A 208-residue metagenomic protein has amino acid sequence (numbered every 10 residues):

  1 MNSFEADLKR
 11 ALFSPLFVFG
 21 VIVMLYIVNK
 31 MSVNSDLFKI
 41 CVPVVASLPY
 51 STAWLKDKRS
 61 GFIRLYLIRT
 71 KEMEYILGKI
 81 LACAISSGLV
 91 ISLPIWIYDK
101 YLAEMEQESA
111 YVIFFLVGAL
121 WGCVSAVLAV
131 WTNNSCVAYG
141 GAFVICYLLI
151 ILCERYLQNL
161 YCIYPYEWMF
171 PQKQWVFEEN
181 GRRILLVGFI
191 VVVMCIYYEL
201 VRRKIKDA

Functional and structural regions predicted by a protein language model:
M1-F4, V117, W121, L160: Short, membrane-interfacial amphipathic segments enriched in basic
M1-G20: Aromatic- and glycine-rich beta-strand/loop motifs that create alpha-glucan
A6, S60-G61, A126: Positions in alpha-helical segments
S14-P15, T70-K71, N133-S135: Short loop-to-helix capping motifs
G20-A53, G78-S135, W168-L185: Secretory targeting signals
V28-S35, E104-S109, C136-A208: Terminal transmembrane helical anchor/hairpin motif
V45, P49, A53, K58 (+8 more regions): Transmembrane alpha-helix boundary/anchor motif
S51-I85: Helix-loop-helix units of permease transmembrane domains in multi-pass membrane transporters, especially ABC
